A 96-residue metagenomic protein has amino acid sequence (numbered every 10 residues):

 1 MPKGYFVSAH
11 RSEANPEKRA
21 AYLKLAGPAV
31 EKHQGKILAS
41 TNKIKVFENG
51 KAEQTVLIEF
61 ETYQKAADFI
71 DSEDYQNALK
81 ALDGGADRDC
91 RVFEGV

Functional and structural regions predicted by a protein language model:
M1-Q54, E61-A67, D71, E94-V96: Short S/T/G/P-rich N-terminal loop/turn motif that feeds into the first structured element of a domain
Y63-R91: C-terminal structural segments of small proteins and small subunits
